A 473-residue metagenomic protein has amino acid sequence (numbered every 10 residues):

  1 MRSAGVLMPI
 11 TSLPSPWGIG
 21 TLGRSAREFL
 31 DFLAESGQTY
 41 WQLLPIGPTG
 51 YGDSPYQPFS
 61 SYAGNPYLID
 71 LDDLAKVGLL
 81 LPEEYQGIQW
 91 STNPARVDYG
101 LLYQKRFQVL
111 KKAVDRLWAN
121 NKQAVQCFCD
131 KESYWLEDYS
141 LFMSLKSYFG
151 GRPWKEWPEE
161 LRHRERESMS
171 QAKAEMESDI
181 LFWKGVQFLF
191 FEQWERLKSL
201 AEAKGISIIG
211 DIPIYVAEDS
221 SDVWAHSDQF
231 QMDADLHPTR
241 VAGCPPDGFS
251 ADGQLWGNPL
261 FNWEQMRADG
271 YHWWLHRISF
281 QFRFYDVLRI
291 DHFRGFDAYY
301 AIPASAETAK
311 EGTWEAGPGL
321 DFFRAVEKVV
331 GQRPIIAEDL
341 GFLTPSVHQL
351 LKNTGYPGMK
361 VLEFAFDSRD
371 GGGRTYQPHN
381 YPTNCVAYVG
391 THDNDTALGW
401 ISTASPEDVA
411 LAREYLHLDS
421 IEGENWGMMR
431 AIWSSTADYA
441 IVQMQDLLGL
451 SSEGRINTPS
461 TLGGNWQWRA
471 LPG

Functional and structural regions predicted by a protein language model:
M1-T11, R27: N-terminal regions that are enriched for targeting/export leaders and immediately downstream pro/stem segments
P9, D53-F191, V216-I441, Q445-L447 (+2 more regions): Alpha-amylase-like alpha-glycosidases and glucanotransferases acting on alpha-linked glucans and related
R24-T49, F280-Y285, I432-S434: Catalytic domains of carbohydrate-active enzymes, especially glycoside hydrolases
A34, W194-K204, E327, L351-K352: Surface-exposed amphipathic alpha-helices with a cationic face
L44, S207-I209, P213, V287 (+1 more regions): Outer-envelope exported proteins of Gram-negative bacteria
W183-Y215: Conserved, well-ordered alpha-helix/loop/beta-strand core segments that scaffold catalytic motifs
